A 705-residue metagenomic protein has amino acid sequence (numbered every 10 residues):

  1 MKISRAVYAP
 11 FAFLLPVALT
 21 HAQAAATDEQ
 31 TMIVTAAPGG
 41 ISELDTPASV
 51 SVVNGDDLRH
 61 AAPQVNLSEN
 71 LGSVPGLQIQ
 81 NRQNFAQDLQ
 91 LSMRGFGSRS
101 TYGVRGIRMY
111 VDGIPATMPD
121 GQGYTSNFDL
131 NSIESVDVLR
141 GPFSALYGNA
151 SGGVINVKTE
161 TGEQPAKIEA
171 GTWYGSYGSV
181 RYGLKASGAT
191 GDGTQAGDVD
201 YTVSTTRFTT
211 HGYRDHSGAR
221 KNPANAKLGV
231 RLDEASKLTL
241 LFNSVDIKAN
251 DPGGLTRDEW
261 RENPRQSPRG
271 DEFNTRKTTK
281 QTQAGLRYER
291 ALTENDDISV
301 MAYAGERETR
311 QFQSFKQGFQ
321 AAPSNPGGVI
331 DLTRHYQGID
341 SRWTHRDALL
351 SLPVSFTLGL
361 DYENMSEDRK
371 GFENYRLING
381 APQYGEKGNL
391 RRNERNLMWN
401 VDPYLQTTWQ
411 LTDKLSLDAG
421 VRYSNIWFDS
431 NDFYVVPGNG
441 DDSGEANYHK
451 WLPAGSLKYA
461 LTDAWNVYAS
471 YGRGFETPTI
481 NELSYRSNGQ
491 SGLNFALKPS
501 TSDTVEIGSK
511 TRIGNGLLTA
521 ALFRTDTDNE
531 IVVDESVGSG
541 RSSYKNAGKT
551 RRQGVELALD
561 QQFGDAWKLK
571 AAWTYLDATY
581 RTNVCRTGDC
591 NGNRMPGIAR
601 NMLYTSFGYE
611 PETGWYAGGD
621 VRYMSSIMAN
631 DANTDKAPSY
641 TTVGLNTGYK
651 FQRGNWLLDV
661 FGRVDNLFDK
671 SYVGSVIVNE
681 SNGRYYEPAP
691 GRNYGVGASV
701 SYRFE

Functional and structural regions predicted by a protein language model:
I107, I114-R140: Short acidic/polar hinge/loop motifs at secondary-structure boundaries that mediate gating or recognition
F128-G171: A beta-strand signature from Gram-negative outer-membrane beta-barrel systems, especially the internal plug domain
K167, Y174-T209, R214-P252, R276-T293 (+4 more regions): Transmembrane beta-barrel wall of Gram-negative outer-membrane proteins
S187, N243, A469, V505 (+2 more regions): Conserved C-terminal beta-signal and adjacent last beta-strands/turns of outer-membrane beta-barrel proteins
T194, R287-A291, D297-F315, A460 (+4 more regions): Membrane-embedded beta-barrel scaffold of Gram-negative outer-membrane proteins
K237-V245, T278-V435, K458-A460, L518-L522 (+2 more regions): Face-selective signature of the C-terminal outer-membrane beta-barrel domain
K248-E262, S366-D368, E373, W427-Y434 (+7 more regions): Surface-exposed extracellular loop regions of Gram-negative outer-membrane beta-barrel proteins, predominantly
W343-H345, L350, D413, L417 (+4 more regions): Gram-negative outer-membrane beta-barrel transporters
